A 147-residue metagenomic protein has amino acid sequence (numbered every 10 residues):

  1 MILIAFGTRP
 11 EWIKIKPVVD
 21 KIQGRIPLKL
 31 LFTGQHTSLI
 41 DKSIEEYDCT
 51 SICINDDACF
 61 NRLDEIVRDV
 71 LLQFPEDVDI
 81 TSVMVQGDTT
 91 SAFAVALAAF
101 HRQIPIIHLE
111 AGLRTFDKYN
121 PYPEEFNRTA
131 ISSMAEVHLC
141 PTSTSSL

Functional and structural regions predicted by a protein language model:
M1, I80-S82: Structural motif
M1-G34: N-terminal subdomain of nucleotide-sugar transferases
A5, L31, V85-Q86, L109: Structural motif
E11-K16, T89-V95, S146: Short glycine/serine/threonine-rich phosphate/pyrophosphate-binding segments that cradle anionic phosphate groups
I26-I66: Conserved nucleotide-sugar phosphate-binding/catalytic loop shared by glycosyltransferases and other
C59-I80: An amphipathic, basic-hydrophobic alpha-helix
M84-R102: An aromatic- and histidine-rich active-site surface loop
I104-L147: Active-site-proximal region of nucleotide-activated glycan assembly enzymes, centered on histidine/acidic-rich loops
